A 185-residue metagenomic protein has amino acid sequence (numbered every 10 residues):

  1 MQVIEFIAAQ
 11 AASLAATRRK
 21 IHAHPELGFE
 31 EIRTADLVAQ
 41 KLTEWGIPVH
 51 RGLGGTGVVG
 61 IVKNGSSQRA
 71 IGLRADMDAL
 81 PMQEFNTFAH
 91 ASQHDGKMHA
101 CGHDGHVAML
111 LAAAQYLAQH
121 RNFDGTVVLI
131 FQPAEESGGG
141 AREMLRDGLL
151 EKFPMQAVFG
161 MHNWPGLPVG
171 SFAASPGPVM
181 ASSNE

Functional and structural regions predicted by a protein language model:
M1-H99, A108-L111, Q115-Y116, H120-F123: Acidic/His- and Gly-rich active-site-bordering loop/insert found across diverse amide/peptide-bond hydrolases
V58-V59, L80-M82, N86-M98, G105 (+1 more regions): Histidine/acidic-residue-rich, glycine-tolerant segments that coordinate divalent metal ions
